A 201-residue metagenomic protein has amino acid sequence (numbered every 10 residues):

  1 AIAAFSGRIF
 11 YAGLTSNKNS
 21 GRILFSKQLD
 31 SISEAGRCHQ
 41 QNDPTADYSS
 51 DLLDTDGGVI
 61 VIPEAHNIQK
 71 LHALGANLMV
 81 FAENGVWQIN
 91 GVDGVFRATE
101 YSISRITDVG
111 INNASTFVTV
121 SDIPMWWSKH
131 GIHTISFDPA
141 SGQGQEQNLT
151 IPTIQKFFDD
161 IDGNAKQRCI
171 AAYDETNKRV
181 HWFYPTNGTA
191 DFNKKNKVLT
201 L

Functional and structural regions predicted by a protein language model:
A1, C38, F137-A140: Intrinsic structural disorder
A1-G7, L14-N19, D30, E34 (+2 more regions): Disordered, low-complexity "stalk" and linker segments at domain junctions of extracellular and cell-surface proteins
R8, S16, I62-L201: Beta-sheet-dominated scaffold domains
I23, Q28, D51-L52, A73: Acidic/proline-rich low-complexity IDRs
L24-H39, K195-L201: Beta-propeller blade signature
Q40-A46: Surface-exposed intrinsically disordered loops and tails
D47-E64: A short helix->beta-strand "capping" segment at the edge of beta-propeller domains
